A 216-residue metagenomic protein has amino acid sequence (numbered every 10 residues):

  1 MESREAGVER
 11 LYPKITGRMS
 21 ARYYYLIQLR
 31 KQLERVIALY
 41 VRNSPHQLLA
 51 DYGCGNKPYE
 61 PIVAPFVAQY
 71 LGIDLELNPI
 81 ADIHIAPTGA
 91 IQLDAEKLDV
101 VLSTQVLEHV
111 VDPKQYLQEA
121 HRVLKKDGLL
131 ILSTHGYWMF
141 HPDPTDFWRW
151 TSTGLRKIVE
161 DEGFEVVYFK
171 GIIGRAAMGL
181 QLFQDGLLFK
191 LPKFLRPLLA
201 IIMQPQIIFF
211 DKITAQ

Functional and structural regions predicted by a protein language model:
M1-E96, V100-T104, L117: Conserved N-terminal segment of class I S-adenosyl-L-methionine
M19, V111-E119, V123, L129-Q216: S-adenosyl-L-methionine-dependent methyltransferase catalytic module, highlighting the catalytic core
L75-A81, V123-L124, T134-H135: Short N-terminal secondary-structure initiator segments
Q105-H109: Short catalytic micro-motifs in class I SAM-dependent methyltransferases
